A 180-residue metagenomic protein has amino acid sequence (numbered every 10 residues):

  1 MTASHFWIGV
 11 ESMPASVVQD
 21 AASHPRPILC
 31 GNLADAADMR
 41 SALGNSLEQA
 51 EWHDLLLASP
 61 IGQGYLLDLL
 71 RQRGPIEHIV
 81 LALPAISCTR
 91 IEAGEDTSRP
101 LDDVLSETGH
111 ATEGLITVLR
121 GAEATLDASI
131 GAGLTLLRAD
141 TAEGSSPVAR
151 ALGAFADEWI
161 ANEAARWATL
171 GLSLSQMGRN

Functional and structural regions predicted by a protein language model:
M1-D38: Canonical Rossmann dinucleotide-binding motif of NAD(H)/NADP(H)-dependent dehydrogenases/reductases, specifically
M1-H5, E163-A165, T169-N180: NAD(P)H-dependent oxidoreductase Rossmann-fold/reductase module
S4-F6, E77-H78, G133: Structural motif
A15-S16, L83-A168, G178: Catalytic loop of short-chain dehydrogenase/reductase
P25-I28, A50, L174: Hydrophobic anchor at the start of a short beta-strand that flanks the dinucleotide cofactor-binding loop
C30, D54-L56, G178: Residue-level recognition of beta-strand->loop/alpha-helix junctions
L43-H53, L170-L172: A short helix-to-beta-strand connector/capping loop
E51-G109: Conserved mid-core segment of classical short-chain dehydrogenase/reductases
